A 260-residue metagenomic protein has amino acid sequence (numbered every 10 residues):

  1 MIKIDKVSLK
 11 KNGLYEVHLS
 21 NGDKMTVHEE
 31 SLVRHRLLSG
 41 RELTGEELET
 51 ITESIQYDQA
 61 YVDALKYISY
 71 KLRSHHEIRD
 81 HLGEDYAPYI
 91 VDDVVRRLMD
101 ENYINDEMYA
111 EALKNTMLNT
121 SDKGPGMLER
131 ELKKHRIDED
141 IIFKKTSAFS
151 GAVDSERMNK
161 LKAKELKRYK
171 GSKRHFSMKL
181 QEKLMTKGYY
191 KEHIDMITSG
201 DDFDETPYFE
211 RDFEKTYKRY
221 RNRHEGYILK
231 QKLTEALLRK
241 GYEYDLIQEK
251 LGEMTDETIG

Functional and structural regions predicted by a protein language model:
M1-G260: An alpha-helical, amphipathic repeat domain used for nucleic-acid recognition, typified by the mTERF helical solenoid
